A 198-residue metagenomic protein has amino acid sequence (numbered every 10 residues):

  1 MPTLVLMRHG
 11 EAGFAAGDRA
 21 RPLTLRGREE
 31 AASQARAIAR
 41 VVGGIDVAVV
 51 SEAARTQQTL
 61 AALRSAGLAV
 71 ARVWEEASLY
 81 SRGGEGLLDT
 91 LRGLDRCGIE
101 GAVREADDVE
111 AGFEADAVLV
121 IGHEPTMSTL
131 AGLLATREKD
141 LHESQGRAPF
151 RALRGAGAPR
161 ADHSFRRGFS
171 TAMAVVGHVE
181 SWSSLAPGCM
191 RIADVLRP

Functional and structural regions predicted by a protein language model:
M1-P2, A115, T171, C189: A structure-centric signal for secondary-structure junctions around beta-strands
P2-G86, L91-C97, D107-D108, F113 (+1 more regions): Active-site-proximal alpha-helix that buttresses catalytic centers in soluble enzyme cores
G10, S78-R82, V175, E180 (+1 more regions): Short, solvent-exposed coil/turn elements at secondary-structure transition points
D18, A131-L133, G188: A short secondary-structure junction signal
A53-Q57, E124-P125, T171: Alpha-helix N-cap/helix-start capping motif
A102, F113-R137: A glycine-rich beta-strand to alpha-helix segment that forms a phosphate/ribose-binding loop at ligand/cofactor sites
A135-R191, V195-R197: Domain-level recognition of soluble alpha/beta enzyme cores, biased toward histidine phosphatases/phosphomutases
